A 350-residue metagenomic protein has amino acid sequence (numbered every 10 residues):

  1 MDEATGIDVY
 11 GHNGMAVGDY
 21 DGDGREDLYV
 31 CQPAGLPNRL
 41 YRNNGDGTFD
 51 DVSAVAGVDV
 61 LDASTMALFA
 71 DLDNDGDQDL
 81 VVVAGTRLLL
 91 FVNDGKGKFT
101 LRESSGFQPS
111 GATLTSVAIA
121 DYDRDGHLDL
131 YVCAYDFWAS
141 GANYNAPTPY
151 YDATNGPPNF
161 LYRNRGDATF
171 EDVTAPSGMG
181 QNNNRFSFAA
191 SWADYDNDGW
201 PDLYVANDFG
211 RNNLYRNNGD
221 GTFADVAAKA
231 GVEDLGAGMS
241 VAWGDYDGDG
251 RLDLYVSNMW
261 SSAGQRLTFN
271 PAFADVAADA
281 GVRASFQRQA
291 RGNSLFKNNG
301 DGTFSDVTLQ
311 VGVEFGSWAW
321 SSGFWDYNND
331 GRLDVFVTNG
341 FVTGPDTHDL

Functional and structural regions predicted by a protein language model:
M1-L350: Acidic, glycine/proline-rich Ca2+-coordinating loop motifs
